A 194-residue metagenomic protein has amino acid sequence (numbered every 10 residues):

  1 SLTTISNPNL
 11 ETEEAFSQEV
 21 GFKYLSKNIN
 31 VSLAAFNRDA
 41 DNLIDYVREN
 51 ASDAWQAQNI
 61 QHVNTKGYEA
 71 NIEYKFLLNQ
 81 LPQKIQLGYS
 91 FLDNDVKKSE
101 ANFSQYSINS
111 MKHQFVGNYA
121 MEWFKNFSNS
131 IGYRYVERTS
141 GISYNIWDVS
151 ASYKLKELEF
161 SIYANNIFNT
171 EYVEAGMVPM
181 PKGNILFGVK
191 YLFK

Functional and structural regions predicted by a protein language model:
S1-A40, E49-K75, I108-M111, M180: Outer-membrane beta-barrel signature, preferentially recognizing the C-terminal barrel domain of Gram-negative
S1-T3, A35, L43-A51, V96-S104 (+3 more regions): Outer-membrane beta-barrel translocator domains and adjoining extracellular loop/strand segments of Gram-negative
A15, F127-S128, N145: A structural signal for the main folded, soluble domain(s) of proteins
V20-Y24, A70-Y74, G117-M121, V149-Y153 (+2 more regions): Residues on the lipid-exposed face of transmembrane beta-strands in outer-membrane beta-barrel proteins
Y24-I29, L78-P82, F124-N126, Y153-E159 (+2 more regions): Strand-connecting loop/turn motifs
V31-L33, Q83-L87, G117, N129-I131 (+3 more regions): Transmembrane beta-strands of outer-membrane beta-barrel proteins
F36-D39, Q56-V136: Gram-negative outer-membrane beta-barrel transporters
D39-D41, R138, V149-K194: C-terminal beta-signal and adjacent terminal beta-strands/loops of Gram-negative outer-membrane beta-barrel proteins
